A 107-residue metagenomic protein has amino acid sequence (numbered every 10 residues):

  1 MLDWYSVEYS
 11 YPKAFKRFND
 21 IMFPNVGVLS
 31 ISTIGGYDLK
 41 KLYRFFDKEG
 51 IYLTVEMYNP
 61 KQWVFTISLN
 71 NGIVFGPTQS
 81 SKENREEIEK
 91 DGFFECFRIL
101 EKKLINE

Functional and structural regions predicted by a protein language model:
L2-E83, E87, F94: N-terminal segment of the canonical double-stranded RNA-binding domain
F94-E107: Short arginine-rich
